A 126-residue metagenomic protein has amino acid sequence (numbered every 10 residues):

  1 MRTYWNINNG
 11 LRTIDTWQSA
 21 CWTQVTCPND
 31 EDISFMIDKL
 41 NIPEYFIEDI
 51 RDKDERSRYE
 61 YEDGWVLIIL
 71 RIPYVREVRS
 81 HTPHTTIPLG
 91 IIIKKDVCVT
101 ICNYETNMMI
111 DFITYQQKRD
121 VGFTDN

Functional and structural regions predicted by a protein language model:
M1-N126: Peripheral, non-transmembrane regulatory/ligand-interaction domains of membrane transport proteins
